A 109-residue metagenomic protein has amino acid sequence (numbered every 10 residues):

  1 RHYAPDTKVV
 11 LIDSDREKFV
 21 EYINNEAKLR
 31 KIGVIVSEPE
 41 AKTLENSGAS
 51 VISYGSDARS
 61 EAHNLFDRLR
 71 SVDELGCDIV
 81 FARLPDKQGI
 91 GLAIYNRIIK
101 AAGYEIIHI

Functional and structural regions predicted by a protein language model:
R1-G103, I107: A C-terminal functional module that forms or caps the active site or interfaces directly with catalytic machinery
